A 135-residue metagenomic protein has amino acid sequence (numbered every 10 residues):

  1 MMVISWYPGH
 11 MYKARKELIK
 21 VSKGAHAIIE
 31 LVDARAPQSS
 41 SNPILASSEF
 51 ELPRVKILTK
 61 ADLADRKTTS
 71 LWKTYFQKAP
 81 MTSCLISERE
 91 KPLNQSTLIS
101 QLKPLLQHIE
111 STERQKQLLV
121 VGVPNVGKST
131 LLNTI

Functional and structural regions predicted by a protein language model:
M1-F50: N-terminal accessory targeting/assembly segments
K16-K23, P43, S47, S70 (+5 more regions): Solvent-exposed alpha-helical segments within well-ordered globular domains of core cellular machineries
S22-A25, I29-V32, E49, P80 (+2 more regions): Conserved NTP-handling cores and scaffolds of large molecular machines
V32, L58-T59: Active-site flanking residues adjacent to catalytic metal/cofactor-binding acidic residues
D33, F76, L131: Residue-level signature of catalytic and energy-coupling elements of molecular machines, predominantly ATP/GTP-dependent
E49, P53-I57: Extended basic (Lys/Arg/His-rich) segments that typically form rRNA-contacting surfaces in ribosomal proteins
V55, A61-V123: Canonical P-loop GTPase G-domain recognition
L118-I135: Glycine-rich phosphate-binding P-loop
